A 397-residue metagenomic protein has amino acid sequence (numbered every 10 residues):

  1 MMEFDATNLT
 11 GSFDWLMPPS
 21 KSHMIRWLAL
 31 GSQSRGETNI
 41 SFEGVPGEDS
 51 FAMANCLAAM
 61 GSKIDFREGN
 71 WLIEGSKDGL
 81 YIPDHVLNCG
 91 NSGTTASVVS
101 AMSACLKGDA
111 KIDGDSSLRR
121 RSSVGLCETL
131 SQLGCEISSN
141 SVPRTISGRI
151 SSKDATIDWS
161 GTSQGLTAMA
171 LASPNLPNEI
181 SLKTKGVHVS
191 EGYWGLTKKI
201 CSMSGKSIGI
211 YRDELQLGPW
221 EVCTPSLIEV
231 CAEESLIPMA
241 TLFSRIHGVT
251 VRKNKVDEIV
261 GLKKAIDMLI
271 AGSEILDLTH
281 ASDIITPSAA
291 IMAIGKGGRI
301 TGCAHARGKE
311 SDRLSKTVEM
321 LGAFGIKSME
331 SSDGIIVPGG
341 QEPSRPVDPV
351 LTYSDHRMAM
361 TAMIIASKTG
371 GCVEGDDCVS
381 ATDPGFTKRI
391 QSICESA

Functional and structural regions predicted by a protein language model:
M1-A397: Short, structured segments at the rim of ligand-binding sites
